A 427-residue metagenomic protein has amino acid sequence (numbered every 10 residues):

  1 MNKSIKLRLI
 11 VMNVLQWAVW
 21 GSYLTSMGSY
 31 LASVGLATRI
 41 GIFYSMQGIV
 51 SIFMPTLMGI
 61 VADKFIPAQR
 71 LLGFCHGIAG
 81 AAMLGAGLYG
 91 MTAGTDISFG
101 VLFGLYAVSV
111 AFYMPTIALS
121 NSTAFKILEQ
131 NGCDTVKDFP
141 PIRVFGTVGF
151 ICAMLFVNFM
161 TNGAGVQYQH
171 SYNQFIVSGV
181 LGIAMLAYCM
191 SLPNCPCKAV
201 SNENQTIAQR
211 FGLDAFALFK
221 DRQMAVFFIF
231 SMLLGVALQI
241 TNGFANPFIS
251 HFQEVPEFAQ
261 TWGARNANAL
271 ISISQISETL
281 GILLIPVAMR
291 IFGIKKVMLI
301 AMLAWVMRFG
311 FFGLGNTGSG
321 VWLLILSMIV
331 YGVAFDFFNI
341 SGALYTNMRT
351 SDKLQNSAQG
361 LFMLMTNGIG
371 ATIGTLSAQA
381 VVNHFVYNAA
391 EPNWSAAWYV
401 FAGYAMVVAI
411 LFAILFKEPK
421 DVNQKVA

Functional and structural regions predicted by a protein language model:
M1-I52, Q223-F258, A267, N339: Helix-loop boundary and gating motifs at the non-cytosolic
M1-K3, P193-I229, E254-A259: Juxtamembrane intracellular "pre-TM" segments in multi-pass secondary transporters
V14, H76-A86, T95-L119, T123 (+2 more regions): Hydrophobic core of transmembrane alpha-helices in multi-pass small-molecule transporters, especially MFS/SLC-type
I42-D63, A269-L284: Central cavity-lining transmembrane alpha-helices of secondary-active solute carriers, predominantly the Major
L57, G85-M91, L181-N194, G368 (+1 more regions): Multi-pass alpha-helical transporter architecture, strongest for 12-TM Major Facilitator/SLC carriers used
D63-I78, R290-L303: Cytoplasmic membrane-interface "Motif A"-like loop-to-helix N-cap segments of 12-TM Major Facilitator Superfamily
G77-D96, L303-T317: C-terminal ends and interior cores of transmembrane alpha-helices in multi-pass membrane transporters/permeases
F159-V180, A380-A405: A membrane-interface helix-boundary motif in multi-pass transporters
